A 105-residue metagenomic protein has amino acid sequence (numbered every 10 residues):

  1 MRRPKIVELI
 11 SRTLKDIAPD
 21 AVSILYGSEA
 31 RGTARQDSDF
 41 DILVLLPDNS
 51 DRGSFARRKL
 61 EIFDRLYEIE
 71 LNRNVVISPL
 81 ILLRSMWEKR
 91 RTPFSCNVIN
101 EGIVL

Functional and structural regions predicted by a protein language model:
M1-V22, A30-Q36, P47-L105: Catalytic core of pol beta-like nucleotidyltransferases
D41-L45: Short beta-strand->loop micro-motif that forms the acidic, two-metal-ion catalytic signature in nucleotide-processing
